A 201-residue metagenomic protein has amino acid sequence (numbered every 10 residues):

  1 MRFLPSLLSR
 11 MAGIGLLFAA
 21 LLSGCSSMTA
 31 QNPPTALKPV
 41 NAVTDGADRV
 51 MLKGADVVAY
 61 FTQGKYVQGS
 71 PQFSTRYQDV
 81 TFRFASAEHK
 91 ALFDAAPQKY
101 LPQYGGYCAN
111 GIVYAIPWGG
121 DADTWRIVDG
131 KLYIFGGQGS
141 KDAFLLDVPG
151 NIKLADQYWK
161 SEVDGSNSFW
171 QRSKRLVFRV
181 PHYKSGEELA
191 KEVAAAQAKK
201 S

Functional and structural regions predicted by a protein language model:
R2-I14: Bacterial N-terminal signal peptides that target proteins for export
L22-G24: C-terminal motif of bacterial Sec signal peptides marking the signal peptidase cleavage site
S26-Q78, Q98-S201: Intrinsically disordered, low-complexity terminal tails and linkers in eukaryotic proteins, enriched in charged/polar
S74-L92: Beta-strand cores of secreted/periplasmic/IMS beta-sandwich domains, seen most often in copper-related folds
